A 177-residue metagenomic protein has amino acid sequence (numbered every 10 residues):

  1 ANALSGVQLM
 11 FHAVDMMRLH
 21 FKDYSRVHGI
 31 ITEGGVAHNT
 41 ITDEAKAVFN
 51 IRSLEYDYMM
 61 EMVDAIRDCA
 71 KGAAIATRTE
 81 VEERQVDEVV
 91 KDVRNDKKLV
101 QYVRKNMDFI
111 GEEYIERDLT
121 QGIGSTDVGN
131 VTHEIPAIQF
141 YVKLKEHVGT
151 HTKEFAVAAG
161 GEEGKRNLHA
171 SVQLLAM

Functional and structural regions predicted by a protein language model:
A1-M107, Q121-G129: Midchain, well-structured core segments that form catalytic/ion-binding scaffolds
I110-E113: Acyltransferase
E116-M177: Zn-dependent metallopeptidase/amidohydrolase metal-coordination segment
